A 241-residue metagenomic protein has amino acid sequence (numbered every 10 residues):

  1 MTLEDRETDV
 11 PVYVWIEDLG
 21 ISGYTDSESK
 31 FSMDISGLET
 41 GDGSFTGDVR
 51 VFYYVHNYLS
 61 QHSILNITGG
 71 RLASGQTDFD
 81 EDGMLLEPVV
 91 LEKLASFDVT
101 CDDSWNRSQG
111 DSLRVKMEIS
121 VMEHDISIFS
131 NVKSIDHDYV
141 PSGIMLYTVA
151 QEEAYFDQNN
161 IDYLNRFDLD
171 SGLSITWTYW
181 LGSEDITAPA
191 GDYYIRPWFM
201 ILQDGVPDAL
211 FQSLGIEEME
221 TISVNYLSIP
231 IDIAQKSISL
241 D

Functional and structural regions predicted by a protein language model:
M1-L3, S29, V99: A short, amphipathic beta-strand motif
T2-L19, D26: Short, ordered, surface-exposed loop/turn motifs in non-cytosolic proteins
W15-I21, H56, T148-A154: Change "in extracellular beta-sheet-rich domains … of secreted and cell-surface proteins" to "in beta-sheet-rich domains
L19-G37: Short, acidic Ser/Thr/Gly-rich low-complexity loop/linker segments typical of extracellular and cell-surface proteins
S32-R50, Y54-N57, D185-A188: Short Pro-Gly-centered beta-turn/loop motif in secreted/extracellular proteins
S44-G75, F79-D80, M84: A short, solvent-exposed loop/turn motif at the edges and junctions of modular extracellular/periplasmic domains
T68-N106, D232-D241: Extracellular beta-sheet/turn segments enriched in Thr/Pro/Gly and aliphatic residues
D102-D241: Ser/Thr/Gly/Pro-rich, low-complexity flexible regions
